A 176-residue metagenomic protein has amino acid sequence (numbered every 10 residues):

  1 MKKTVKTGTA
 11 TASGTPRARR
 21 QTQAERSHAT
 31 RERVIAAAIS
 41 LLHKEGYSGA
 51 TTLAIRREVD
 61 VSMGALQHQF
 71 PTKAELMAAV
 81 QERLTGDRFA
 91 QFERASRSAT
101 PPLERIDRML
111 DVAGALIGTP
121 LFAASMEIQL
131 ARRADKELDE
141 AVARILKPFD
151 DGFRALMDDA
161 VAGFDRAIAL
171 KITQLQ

Functional and structural regions predicted by a protein language model:
M1-A29: N-terminal intrinsically disordered/low-complexity leader segments
T4, A123-A124, R154, R166-Q176: Hydrophobic alpha-helical segments that form the core of small-molecule binding pockets and/or dimer interfaces
T30-R33, A37, L41-E75, A79: Helix-turn-helix
F70, A115, I128-A134: Short helix-capping/turn signature of helix-turn-helix
P71-E75, A79, R97-T100, R133 (+2 more regions): Residues in soluble alpha-helical coiled-coils and helical-bundle/repeat scaffolds
A79, A90-F122, I172-Q176: Hydrophobic alpha-helical connector segments
E82-R88: Short, basic, alpha-helical segments at the C-terminal edge of helix-turn-helix-like DNA-binding modules
R88-F89, E93-R94, L116-M126, K136-V161: Amphipathic alpha-helical packing segments from all-alpha helical-bundle domains
